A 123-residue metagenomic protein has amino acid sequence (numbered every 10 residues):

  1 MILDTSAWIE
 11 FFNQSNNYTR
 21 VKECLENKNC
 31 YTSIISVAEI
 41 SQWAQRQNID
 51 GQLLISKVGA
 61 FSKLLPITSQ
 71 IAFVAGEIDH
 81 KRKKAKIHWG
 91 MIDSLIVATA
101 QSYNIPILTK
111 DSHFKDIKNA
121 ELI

Functional and structural regions predicted by a protein language model:
M1-T32, Q42-S56: Short, well-structured N-terminal submotif of metal-dependent ribonuclease cores
L3-D4, T32-S33, W89-G90, D111: Histidine- and aromatic-rich ligand-binding microenvironments
W8-I9, V37-I40, F114-K115: A generic structural signal for short hydrophobic patches within well-formed alpha-helices
Q14, T109-H113: Short, polar loop motifs at secondary-structure junctions
N29-T32, A60-P66: Short loop->beta-strand "edge-of-pocket" segments that line small-molecule binding or catalytic clefts across diverse
A38-S41, G59, G76: Amphipathic alpha-helical segments within well-ordered protein domains
S62-K63, N119-I123: Active-site regions of enzymes building and remodeling cell-envelope glycoconjugates
L64-L108: Active-site neighborhoods of divalent-metal-dependent phosphate/nucleic-acid chemistry enzymes
